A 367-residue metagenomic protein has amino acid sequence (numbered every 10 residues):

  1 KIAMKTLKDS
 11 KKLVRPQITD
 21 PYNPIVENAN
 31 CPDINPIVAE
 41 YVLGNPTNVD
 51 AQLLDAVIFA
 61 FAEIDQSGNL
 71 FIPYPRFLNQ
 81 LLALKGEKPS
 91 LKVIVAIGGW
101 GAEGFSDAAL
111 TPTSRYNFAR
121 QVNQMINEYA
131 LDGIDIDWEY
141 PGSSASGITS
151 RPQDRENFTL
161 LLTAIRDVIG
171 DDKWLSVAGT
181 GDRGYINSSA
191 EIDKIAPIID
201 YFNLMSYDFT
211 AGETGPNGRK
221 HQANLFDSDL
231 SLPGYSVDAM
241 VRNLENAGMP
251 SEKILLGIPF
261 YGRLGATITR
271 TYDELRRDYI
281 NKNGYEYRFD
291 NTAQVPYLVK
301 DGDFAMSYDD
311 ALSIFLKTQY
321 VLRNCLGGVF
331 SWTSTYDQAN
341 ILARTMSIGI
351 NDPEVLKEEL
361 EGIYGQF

Functional and structural regions predicted by a protein language model:
T6-L7, K11-I126, G218-R219, Y235 (+2 more regions): Glycan-recognition patch characteristic of GH18 chitinases/ENGases and related GlcNAc/peptidoglycan-binding proteins
R15, D20-N28, I97, T210-E213 (+5 more regions): Glycan-binding loop/region signatures in secreted carbohydrate-active enzymes
V42, F61, V95-G99, W138-Y140 (+4 more regions): A cross-domain feature marking catalytic cores of carbohydrate-active enzymes and several ubiquitous metabolic/repair
D50-F59, S114-W138, A190-F209: Structural recognition of alpha->loop->beta junctions
V57, V95, I136, F202 (+3 more regions): Conserved, mostly hydrophobic/aromatic
Q66-R76, R120, P141-K282: Substrate-binding surface in catalytic domains of secreted glycosidases
N123, D137-G181, A305, D309-F367: Active-site and adjacent substrate-binding regions of carbohydrate-active enzymes
N127, I195, E245, L322-C325: Non-catalytic positions within long, well-ordered alpha-helices that form the structural scaffold/packing of enzyme
